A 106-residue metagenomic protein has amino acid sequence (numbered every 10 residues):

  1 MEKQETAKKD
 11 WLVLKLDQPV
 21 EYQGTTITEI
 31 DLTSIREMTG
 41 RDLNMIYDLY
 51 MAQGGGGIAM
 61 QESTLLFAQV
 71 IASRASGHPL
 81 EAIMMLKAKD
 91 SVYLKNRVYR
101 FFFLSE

Functional and structural regions predicted by a protein language model:
E2-E106: Short, surface-exposed, charged amphipathic helix/loop patches that serve as local interaction elements
